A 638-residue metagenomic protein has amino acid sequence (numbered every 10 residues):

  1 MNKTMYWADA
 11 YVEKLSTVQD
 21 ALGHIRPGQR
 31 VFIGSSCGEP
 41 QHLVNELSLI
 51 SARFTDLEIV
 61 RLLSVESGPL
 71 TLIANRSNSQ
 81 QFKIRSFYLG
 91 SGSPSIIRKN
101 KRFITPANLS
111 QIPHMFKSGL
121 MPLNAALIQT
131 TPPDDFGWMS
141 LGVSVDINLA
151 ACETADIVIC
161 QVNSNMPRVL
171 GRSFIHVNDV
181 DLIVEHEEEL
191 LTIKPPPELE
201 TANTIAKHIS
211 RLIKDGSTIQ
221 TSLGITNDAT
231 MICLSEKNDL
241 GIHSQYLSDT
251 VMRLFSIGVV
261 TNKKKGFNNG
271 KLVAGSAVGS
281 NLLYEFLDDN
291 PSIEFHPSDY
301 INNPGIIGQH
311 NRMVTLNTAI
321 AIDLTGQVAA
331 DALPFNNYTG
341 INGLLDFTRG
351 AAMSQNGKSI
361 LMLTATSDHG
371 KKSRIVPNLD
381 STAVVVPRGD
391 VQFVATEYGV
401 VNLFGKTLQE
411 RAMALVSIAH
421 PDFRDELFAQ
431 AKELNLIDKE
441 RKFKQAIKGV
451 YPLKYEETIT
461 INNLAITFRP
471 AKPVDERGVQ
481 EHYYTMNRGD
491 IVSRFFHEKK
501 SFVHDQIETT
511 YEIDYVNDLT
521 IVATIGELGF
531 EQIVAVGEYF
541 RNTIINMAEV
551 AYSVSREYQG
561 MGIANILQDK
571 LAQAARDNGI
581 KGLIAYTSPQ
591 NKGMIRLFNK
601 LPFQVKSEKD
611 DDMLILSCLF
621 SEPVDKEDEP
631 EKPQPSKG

Functional and structural regions predicted by a protein language model:
M1-Q445: Conserved alpha/beta enzyme-core scaffold
V450-G638: Long, contiguous binding/interaction regions
